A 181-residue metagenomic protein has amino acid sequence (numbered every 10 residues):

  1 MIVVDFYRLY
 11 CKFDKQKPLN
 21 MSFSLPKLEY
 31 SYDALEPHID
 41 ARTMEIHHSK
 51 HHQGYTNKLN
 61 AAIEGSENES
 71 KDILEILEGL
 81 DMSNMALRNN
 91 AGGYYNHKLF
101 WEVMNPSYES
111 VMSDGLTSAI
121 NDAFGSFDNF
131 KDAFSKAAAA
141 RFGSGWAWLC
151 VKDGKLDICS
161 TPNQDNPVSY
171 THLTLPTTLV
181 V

Functional and structural regions predicted by a protein language model:
V3-D5, D14, V180-V181: Acidic, Ala/Val/Gly-enriched low-complexity intrinsically disordered segments
M21-S31: Acidic, low-complexity proline/glycine-rich segments
A61, G65-E69, G79, N84-A91 (+2 more regions): All-alpha RGS (Regulator of G-protein Signaling) helical domain and cognate RGS-like helical scaffolds
V151, C159-Y170: An acidic, gly/pro-interrupted, aromatic-rich
T171-T177: Conserved small/polar residues in nucleotide/adenosyl-binding loops
